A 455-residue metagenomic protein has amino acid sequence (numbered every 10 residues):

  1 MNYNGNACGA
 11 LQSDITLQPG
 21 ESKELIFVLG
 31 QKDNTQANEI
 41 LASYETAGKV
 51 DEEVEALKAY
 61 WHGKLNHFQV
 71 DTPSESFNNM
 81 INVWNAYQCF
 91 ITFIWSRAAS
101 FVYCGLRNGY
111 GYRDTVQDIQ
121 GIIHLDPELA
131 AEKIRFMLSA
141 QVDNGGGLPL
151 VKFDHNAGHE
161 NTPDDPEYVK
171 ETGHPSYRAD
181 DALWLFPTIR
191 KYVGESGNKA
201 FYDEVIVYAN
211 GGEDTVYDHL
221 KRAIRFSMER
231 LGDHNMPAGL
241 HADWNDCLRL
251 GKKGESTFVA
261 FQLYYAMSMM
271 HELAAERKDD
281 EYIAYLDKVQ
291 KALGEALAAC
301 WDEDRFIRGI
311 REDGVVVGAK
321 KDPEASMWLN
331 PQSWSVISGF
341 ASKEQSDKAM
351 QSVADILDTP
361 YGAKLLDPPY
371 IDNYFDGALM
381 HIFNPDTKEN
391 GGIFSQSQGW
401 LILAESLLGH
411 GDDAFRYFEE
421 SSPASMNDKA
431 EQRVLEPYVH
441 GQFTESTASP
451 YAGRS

Functional and structural regions predicted by a protein language model:
M1, G5-G109, V205, A209 (+4 more regions): Acidic/polar, glycine-enriched structural segments that form the non-catalytic walls/loops of the carbohydrate-binding
M1-N2, A7-S13, H62-D71, R97-L106 (+9 more regions): Glycine- and acidic
G5-A7, L11, L17-E21, N78 (+18 more regions): Conserved structured core elements
T16, E21, I206, R225 (+3 more regions): Ser/Thr/Asn(+Pro)-rich, low-complexity disordered segments
E39-G48, E52, A56, M80 (+5 more regions): Extended, well-ordered alpha-helical scaffold segments
S100-G109, P149-R178, A209-T215, M236-S256 (+3 more regions): Carbohydrate-binding/catalytic loop surfaces
Y110-T115, I119-A130, I134-H234, S256-Y264 (+3 more regions): Aromatic-rich carbohydrate-recognition surfaces in CAZymes
L148-P149, Q262-A378, F418-E419, P423-R454: Catalytic cores of carbohydrate-active enzymes
